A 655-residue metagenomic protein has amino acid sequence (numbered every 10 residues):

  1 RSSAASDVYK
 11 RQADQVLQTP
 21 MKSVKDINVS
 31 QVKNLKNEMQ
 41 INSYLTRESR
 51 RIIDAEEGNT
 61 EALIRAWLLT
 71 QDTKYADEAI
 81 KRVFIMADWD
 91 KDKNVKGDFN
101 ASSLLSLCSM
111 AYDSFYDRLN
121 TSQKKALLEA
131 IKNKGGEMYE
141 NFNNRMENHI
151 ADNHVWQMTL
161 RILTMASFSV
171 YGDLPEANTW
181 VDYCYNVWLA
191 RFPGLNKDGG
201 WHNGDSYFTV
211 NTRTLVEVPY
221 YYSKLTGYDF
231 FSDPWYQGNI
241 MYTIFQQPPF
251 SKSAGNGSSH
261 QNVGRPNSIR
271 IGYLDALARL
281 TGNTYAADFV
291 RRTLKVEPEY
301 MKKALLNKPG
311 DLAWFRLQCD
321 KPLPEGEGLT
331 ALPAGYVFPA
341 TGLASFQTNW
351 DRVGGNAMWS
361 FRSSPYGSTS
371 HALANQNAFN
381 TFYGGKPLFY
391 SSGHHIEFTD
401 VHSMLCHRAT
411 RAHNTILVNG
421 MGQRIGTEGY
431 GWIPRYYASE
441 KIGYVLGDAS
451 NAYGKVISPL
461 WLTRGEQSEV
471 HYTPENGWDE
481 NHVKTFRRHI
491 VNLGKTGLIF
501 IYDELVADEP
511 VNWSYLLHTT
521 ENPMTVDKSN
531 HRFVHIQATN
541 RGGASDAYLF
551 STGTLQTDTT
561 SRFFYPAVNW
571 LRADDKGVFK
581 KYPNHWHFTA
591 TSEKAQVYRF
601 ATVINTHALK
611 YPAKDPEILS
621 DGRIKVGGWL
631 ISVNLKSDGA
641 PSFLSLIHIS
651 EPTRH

Functional and structural regions predicted by a protein language model:
S2-Y9, H648-H655: Short, small-residue-biased leader/transition segments that mark boundaries at the very start of proteins
S6-T60, A66-L69: N-terminal carbohydrate-binding/catalytic regions of secreted carbohydrate-active enzymes
I41, L45-K252, S259: Aromatic-lined, polymer-binding surfaces characteristic of secreted/periplasmic polysaccharide-degrading enzymes
G97, A101, W156, F208-N211 (+12 more regions): Active-site-proximal structural scaffolding
C108, L163, F346, D503 (+1 more regions): A residue-level signal for conserved active-site and pocket-lining positions in enzyme catalytic cores
V170, V210-L388, A438, E593-R599 (+3 more regions): Carbohydrate-active enzyme catalytic cores, enriched for enzymes that act on polyanionic acidic polysaccharides
F389-H394: Catalytic Cys-His active-site segments of thiol-dependent hydrolases/isopeptidases
H395-L646, S650, R654: CBM-like, beta-strand-rich accessory domains located in the C-terminal region of large, secreted polysaccharide-active
